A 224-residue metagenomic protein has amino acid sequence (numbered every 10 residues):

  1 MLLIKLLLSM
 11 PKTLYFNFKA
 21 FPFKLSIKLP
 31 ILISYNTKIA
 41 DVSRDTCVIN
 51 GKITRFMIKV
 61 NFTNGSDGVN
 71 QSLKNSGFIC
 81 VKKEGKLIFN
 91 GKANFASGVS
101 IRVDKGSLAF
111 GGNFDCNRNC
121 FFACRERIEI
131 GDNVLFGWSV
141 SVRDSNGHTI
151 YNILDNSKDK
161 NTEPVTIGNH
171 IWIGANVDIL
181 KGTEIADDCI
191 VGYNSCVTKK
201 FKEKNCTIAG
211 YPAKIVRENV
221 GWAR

Functional and structural regions predicted by a protein language model:
M1-R143, G168-H170, V177, D187 (+2 more regions): Domain-scale signature associated with acetyltransferase and cell-envelope carbohydrate enzymes
A123, L180, T198: Short glycine-rich, flexible loops that bind phosphorylated cofactors or substrates
E126, E163, A175, K181: Glycine/small-residue-rich pyrophosphate-binding loop that anchors the diphosphate of NDP-sugar donors
D144-N152: Short acidic/His/Gly/Ser-rich catalytic and metal-binding motifs that mark active-site loops of diverse hydrolases
N152-N156, V220: Short acidic, glycine/proline-rich loop/turn micro-motifs
D155-G168: Glycine-rich NAD(P)-binding loop of Rossmann-like domains
E184-A209: C-terminal/domain-terminus segments
